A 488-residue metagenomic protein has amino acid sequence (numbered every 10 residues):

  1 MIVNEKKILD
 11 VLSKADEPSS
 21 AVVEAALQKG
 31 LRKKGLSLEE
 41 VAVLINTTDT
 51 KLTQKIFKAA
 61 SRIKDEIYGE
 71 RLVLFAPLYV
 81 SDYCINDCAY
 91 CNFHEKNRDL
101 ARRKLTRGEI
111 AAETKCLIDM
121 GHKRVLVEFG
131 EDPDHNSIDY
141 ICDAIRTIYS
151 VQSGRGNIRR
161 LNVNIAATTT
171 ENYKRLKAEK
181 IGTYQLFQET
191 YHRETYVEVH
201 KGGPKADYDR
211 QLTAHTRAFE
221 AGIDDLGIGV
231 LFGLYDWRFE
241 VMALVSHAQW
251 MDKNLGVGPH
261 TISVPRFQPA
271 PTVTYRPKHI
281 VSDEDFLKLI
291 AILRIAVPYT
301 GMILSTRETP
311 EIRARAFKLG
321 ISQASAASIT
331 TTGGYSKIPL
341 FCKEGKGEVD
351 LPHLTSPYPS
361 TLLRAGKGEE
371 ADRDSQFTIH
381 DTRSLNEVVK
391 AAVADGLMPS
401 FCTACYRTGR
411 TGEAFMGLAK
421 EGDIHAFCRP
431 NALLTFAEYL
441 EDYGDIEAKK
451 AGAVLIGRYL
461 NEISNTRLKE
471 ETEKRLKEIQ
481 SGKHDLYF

Functional and structural regions predicted by a protein language model:
M1-A25, E311-A324, S328-P359, L363 (+1 more regions): Radical SAM enzyme core and accessory elements
Q28, R32-L72: An N-cap/entry alpha-helix motif that binds or orients negatively charged groups
K29, I63, L117-M120, V151 (+4 more regions): Change "in soluble alpha/beta enzymes" to "in soluble alpha/beta proteins
Y68-E109: Canonical Radical SAM [4Fe-4S] cluster-binding loop centered on the CxxxCxxC motif and its immediate flanking residues
A76, T114, C142-Y149, Y173 (+5 more regions): Generic structural signal for well-ordered alpha-helices, preferentially at hydrophobic/aromatic core positions
E95-A111, C116-F219, D225-G227, F232-L234 (+1 more regions): Core AdoMet radical
F129, T183, Q188, D209-V273 (+3 more regions): Conserved C-terminal portion of the radical SAM core fold that forms the substrate/S-adenosylmethionine-binding
D139-Y149, K177-T183, W237-L255, D283-L287 (+2 more regions): Short, electropositive alpha-helical surface patch
